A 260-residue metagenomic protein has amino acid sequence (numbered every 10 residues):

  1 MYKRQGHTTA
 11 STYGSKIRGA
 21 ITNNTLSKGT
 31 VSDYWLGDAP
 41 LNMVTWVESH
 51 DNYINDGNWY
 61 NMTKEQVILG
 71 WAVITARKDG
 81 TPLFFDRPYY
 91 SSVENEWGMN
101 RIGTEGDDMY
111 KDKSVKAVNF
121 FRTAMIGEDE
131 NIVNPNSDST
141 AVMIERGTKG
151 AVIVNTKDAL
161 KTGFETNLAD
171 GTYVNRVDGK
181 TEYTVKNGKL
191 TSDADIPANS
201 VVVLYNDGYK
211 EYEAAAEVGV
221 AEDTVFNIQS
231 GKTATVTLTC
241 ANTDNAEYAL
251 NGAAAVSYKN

Functional and structural regions predicted by a protein language model:
K3-E213: Active-site-proximal helices and loops of the catalytic beta/alpha 8
E211-N260: Low-complexity, disordered linker/stalk regions enriched in Pro/Thr/Ser/Gly
